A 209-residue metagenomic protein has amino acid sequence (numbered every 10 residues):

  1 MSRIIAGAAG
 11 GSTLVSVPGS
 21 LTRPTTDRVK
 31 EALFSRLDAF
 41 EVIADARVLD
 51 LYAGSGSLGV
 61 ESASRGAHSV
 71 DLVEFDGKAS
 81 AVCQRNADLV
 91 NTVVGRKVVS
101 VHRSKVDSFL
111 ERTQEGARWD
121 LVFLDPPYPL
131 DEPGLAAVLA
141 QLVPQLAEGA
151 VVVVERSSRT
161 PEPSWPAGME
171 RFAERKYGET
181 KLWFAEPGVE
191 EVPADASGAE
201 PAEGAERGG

Functional and structural regions predicted by a protein language model:
M1-G209: Class I S-adenosyl-L-methionine-dependent methyltransferase catalytic core
